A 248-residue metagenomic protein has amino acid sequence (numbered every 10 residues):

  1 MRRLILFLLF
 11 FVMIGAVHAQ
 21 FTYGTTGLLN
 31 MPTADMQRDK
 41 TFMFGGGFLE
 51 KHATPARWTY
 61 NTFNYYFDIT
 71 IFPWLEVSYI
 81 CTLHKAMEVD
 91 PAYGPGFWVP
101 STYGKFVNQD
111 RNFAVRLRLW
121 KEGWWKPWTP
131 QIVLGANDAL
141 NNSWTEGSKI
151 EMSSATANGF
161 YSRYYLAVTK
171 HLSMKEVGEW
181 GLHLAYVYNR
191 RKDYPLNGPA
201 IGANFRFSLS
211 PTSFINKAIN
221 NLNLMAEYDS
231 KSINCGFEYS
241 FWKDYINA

Functional and structural regions predicted by a protein language model:
L4-I14: Sec-dependent N-terminal signal peptides
F7, G45, R116, G135 (+3 more regions): Residues in well-ordered beta-strands of folded domains
A19-F160, Y164, L172-S173, S210 (+1 more regions): Transmembrane beta-barrel domains of Gram-negative outer membranes and organellar outer membranes
F42-F44, V77-Y79, W128-L134, G178-L184 (+3 more regions): Transmembrane beta-strands of outer-membrane beta-barrel proteins
Y65, F113-V115, L166-V168, I201-A203 (+3 more regions): Membrane-embedded beta-strands of outer-membrane beta-barrel proteins, especially the hydrophobic/small aromatic
S153-S232: Detector for outer-membrane/organellar transmembrane beta-barrel domains, recognizing the amphipathic beta-strand
F241-W242: Surface-exposed extracellular loop regions of Gram-negative outer-membrane beta-barrel proteins
